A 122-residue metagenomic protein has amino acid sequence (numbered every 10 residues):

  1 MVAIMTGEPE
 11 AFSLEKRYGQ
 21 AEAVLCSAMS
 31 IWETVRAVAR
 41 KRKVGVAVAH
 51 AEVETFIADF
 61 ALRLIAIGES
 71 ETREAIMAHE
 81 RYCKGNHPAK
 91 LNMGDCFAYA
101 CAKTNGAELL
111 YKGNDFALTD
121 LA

Functional and structural regions predicted by a protein language model:
M1-M29, K41-T55, L121: Short, well-structured N-terminal submotif of metal-dependent ribonuclease cores
Y18, A58, K103: Anion (oxyanion) recognition and catalysis
C26-S27, L91-N92, G113: Histidine- and aromatic-rich ligand-binding microenvironments
A28-R36: Short, conserved active-site loops that position catalytic residues or coordinate cofactors/metal ions across diverse
V35, A39-S70: Active-site-proximal, substrate-binding regions of enzyme catalytic domains and RNA-binding/basic surfaces
R63-E108: Active-site neighborhoods of divalent-metal-dependent phosphate/nucleic-acid chemistry enzymes
I76, L121-A122: Short Asp/Glu-rich motifs
L110-L118: Gly/Pro- and small hydrophobic-enriched strand-loop and loop-to-helix capping segments that sit at the rims
